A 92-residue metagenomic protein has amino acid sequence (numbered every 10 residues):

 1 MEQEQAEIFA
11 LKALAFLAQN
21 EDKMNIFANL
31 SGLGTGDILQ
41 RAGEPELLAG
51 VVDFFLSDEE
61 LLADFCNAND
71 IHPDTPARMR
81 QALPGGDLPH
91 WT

Functional and structural regions predicted by a protein language model:
M1-T92: Metal- and O2-centered redox machinery and metal/ROS homeostasis
